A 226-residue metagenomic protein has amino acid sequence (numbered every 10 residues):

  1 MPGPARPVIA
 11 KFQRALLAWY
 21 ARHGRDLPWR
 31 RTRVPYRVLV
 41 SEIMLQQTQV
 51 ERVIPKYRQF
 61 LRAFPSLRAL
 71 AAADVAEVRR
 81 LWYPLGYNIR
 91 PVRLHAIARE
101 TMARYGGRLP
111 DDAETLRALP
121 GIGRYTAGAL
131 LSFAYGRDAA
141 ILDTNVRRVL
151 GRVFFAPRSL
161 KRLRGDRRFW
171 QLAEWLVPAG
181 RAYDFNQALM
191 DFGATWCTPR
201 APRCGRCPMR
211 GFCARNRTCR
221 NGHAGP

Functional and structural regions predicted by a protein language model:
G3-A10, R14-A15, W19-G222: Catalytic cores of DNA base-excision repair glycosylases
